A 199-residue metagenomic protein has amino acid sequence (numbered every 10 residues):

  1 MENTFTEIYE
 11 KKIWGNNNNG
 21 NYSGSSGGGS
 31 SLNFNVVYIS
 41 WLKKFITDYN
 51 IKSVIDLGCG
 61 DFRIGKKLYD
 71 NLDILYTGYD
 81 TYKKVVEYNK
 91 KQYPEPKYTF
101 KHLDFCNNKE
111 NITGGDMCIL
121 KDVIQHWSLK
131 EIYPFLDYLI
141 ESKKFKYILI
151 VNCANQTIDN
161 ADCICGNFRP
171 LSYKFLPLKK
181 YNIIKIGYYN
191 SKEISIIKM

Functional and structural regions predicted by a protein language model:
M1-I55, G60-I112, W127-M199: Class I (Rossmann-like) S-adenosyl-L-methionine-dependent methyltransferase catalytic domain, capturing the SAM-binding
M117-K130: A short SAM/SAH-binding and catalytic strip from SAM-dependent methyltransferases
